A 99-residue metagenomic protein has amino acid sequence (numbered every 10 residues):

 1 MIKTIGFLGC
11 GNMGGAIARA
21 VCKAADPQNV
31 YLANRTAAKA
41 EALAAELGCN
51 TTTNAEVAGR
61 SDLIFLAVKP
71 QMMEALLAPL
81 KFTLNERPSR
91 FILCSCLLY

Functional and structural regions predicted by a protein language model:
M1-G59: NAD(P)+-binding Rossmann beta1-loop-alpha1 motif at the extreme N-terminus of oxidoreductases
L8-A24, M73-P79, T83-R90: Short, structured secondary-structure boundary patches
V30, R90-L93: Hydrophobic/aromatic residues located in beta-strands of well-ordered beta-sheets within soluble catalytic
E46, A55-N85, S89: Rossmann-like NAD(P)-binding element
V68, S95-C96: Glycine-rich, N-terminal phosphate-binding loop of Rossmann-like dinucleotide-binding domains
Y99: Conserved small/polar residues in nucleotide/adenosyl-binding loops
